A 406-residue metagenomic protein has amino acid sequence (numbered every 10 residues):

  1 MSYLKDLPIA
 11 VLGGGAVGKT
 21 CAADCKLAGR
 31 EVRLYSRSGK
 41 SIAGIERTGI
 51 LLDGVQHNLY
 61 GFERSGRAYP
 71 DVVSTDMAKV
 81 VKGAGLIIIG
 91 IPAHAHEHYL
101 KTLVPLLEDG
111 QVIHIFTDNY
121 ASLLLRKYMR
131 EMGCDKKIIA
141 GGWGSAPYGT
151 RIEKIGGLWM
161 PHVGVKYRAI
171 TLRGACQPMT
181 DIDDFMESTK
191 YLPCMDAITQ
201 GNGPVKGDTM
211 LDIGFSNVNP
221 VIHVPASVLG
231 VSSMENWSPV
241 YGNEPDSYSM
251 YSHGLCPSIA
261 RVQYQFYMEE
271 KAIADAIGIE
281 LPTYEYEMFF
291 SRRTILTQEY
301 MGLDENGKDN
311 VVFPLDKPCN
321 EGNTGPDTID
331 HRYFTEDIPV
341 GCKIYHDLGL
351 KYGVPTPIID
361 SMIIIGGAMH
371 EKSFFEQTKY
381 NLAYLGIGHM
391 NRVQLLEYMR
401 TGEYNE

Functional and structural regions predicted by a protein language model:
S2-L59: NAD(P)+-binding Rossmann beta1-loop-alpha1 motif at the extreme N-terminus of oxidoreductases
Y3-K5, V231-H253, P257-E406: NAD(P)-dependent Rossmann-like dehydrogenase/reductase catalytic/cofactor-binding core
D6, G29, A84, D109-G110 (+2 more regions): A general structural motif
G13, S36, I91, T117 (+1 more regions): Short beta-strand/turn micro-motifs composed of small residues that flank or help shape donor/cofactor-binding pockets
F62-H114: Rossmann-like NAD(P)-binding element
A93-W159: Rossmann-like NAD(P)(H) cofactor-binding subdomain of soluble oxidoreductases
K127, P147-F266, E397-Y404: Substrate/ligand-engaging "lid" and interaction regions
